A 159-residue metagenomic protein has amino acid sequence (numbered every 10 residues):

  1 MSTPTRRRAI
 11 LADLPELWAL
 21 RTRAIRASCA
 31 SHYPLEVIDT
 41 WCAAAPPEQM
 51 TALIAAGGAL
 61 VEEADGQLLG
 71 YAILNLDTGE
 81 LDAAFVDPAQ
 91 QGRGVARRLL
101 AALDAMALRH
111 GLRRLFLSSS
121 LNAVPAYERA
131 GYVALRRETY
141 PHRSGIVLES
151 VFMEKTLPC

Functional and structural regions predicted by a protein language model:
S2-R6: Extreme N-terminal starter segment of soluble prokaryotic enzymes
R8-A12, A19-A89, L100-A102, M106 (+1 more regions): Acetyl-CoA-dependent GNAT
G79, V124-P125: Glycine-centered loop/turn positions within well-structured domains that cap or flank conserved ligand/cofactor-binding
D87, Q91, S118-S120: Residue-level recognition of the GNAT/N-acetyltransferase active site
G94-A96: Conserved G/P- and acidic residue-centered "switch" motifs that form tight phosphate/ATP-binding loops in soluble
R98-R114, P125: Conserved acyl-CoA
R113-V124, A130, R136, Y140-C159: C-terminal "cap" of GNAT-fold acetyltransferases
